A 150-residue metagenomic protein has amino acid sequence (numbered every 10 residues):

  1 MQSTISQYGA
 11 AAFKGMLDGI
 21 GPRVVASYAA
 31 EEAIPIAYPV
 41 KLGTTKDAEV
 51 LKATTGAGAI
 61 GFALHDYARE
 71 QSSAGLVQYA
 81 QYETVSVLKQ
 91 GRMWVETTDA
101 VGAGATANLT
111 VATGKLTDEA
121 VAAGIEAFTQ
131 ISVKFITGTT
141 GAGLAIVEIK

Functional and structural regions predicted by a protein language model:
M1-K150: Surface-exposed, low-hydrophobicity beta-strand/loop segments enriched in small/polar/acidic residues
